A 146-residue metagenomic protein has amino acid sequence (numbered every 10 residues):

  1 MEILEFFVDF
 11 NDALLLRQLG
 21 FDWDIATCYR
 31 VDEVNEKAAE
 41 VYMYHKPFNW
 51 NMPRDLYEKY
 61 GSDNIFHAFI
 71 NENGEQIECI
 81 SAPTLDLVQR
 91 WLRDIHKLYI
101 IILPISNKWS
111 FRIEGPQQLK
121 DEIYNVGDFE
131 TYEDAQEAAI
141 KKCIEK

Functional and structural regions predicted by a protein language model:
M1-Y42: Extreme N-terminal leader/activation tails
I3, F7, Q76, Y132-A135: Intrinsically disordered, low-complexity regulatory regions of eukaryotic regulatory proteins
L14, D22, V41-E130: N-terminal segment of the canonical double-stranded RNA-binding domain
N125-K146: Ampiphathic alpha-helical segments that act as solvent-exposed interaction surfaces
